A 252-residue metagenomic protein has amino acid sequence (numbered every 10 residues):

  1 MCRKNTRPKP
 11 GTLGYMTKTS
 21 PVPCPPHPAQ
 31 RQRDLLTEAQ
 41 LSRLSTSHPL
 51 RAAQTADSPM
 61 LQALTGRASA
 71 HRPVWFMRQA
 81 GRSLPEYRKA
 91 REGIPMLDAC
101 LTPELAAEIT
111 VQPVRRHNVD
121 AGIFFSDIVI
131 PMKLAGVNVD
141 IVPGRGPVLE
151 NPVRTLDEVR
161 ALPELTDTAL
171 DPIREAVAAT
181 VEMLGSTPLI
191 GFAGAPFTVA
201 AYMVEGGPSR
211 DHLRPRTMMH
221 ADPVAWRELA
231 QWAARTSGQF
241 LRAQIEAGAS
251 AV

Functional and structural regions predicted by a protein language model:
K4-N5, K9, K18: Polybasic, lysine-rich low-complexity intrinsically disordered segments
T12-Y15, P49: Short, positively charged and aromatic/hydrophobic N-terminal segments
T19, P23-P143: N-terminal basic, low-complexity leaders that serve as flexible interaction/assembly modules and, when applicable, as
M77-R82, D127-V129, G144-R145, A193-S209: Short glycine-enriched loops at secondary-structure junctions
E92-M96, T155-L165, M219-W226: Short glycine/proline- and acidic residue-enriched helix-loop micro-motifs that form flexible lids or anion-recognition
D140-R154, S209-R216: A charged helix-plus-loop insertion that forms the helical arch/lid used to bind and gate nucleic-acid substrates
G144-E182: A gly/proline- and charged-residue-enriched helix-loop-helix capping module
A169-V252: Active-site loop segments of alpha/beta catalytic cores
